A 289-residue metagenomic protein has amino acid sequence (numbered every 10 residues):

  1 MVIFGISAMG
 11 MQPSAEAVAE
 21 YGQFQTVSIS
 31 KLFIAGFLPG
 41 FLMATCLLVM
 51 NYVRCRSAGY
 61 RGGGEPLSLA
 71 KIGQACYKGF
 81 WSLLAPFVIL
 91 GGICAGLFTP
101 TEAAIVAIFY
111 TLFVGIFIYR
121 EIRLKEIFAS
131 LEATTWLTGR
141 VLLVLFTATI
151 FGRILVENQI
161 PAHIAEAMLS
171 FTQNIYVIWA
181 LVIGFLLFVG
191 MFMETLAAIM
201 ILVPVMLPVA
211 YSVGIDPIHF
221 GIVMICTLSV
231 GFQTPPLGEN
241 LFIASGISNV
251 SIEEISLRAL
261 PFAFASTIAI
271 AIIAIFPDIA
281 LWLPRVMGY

Functional and structural regions predicted by a protein language model:
M1-Y289: Alpha-helical transmembrane segments of multi-pass membrane transport proteins
